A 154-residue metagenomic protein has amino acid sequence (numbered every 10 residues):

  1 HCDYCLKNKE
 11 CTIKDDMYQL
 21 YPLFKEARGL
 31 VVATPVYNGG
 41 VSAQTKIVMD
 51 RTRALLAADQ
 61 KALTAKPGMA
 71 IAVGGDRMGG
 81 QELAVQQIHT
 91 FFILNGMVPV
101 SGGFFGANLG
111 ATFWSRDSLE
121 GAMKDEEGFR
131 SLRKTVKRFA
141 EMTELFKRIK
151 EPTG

Functional and structural regions predicted by a protein language model:
H1-C11, A111-F113: N-terminal beta-loop-helix "entrance" segment that forms/cooperates in small-molecule cofactor or anionic ligand
L6-F104: Helix-loop-strand module that forms the ligand-binding subsite of alpha/beta enzymes
V98-G154: Glycine-rich phosphate/pyrophosphate-binding loop and the adjoining helix
